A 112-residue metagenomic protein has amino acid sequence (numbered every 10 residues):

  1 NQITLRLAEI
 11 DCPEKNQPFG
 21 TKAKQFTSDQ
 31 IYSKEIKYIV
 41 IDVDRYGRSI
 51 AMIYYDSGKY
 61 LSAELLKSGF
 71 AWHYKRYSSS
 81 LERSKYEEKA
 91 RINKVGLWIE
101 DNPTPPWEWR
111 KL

Functional and structural regions predicted by a protein language model:
N1-L112: Small beta-barrel nucleic-acid-binding modules, primarily SNase/OB-fold domains and secondarily Tudor-like barrels
